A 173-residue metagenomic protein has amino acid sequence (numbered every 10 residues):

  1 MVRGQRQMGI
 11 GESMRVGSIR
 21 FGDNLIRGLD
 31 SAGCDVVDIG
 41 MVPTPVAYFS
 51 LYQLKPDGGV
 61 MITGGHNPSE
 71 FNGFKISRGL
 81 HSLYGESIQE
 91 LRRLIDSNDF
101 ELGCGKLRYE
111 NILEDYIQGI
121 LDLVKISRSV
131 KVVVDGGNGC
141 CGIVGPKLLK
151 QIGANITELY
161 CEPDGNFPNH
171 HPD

Functional and structural regions predicted by a protein language model:
M1-G9: Single conserved hydrophobic/aromatic residue that forms the stacking wall/gate of nucleotide- or nucleobase-binding
R3-G4, K55, S127: Short loop/turn elements that form and flank the Walker-type P-loop nucleotide-binding site in RecA-like NTPase cores
I10-S13, V37, K131-V134: Short glycine-rich phosphate-binding loop at a beta-alpha junction
S13-F71, L148-D173: N-terminal small/polar loop signature for handling phosphorylated ligands or for N-terminal nucleophile
N72-D173: Gly/Ser/Thr-enriched, mixed-charge loops and adjacent short helices that form phosphate/oxyanion-binding elements
